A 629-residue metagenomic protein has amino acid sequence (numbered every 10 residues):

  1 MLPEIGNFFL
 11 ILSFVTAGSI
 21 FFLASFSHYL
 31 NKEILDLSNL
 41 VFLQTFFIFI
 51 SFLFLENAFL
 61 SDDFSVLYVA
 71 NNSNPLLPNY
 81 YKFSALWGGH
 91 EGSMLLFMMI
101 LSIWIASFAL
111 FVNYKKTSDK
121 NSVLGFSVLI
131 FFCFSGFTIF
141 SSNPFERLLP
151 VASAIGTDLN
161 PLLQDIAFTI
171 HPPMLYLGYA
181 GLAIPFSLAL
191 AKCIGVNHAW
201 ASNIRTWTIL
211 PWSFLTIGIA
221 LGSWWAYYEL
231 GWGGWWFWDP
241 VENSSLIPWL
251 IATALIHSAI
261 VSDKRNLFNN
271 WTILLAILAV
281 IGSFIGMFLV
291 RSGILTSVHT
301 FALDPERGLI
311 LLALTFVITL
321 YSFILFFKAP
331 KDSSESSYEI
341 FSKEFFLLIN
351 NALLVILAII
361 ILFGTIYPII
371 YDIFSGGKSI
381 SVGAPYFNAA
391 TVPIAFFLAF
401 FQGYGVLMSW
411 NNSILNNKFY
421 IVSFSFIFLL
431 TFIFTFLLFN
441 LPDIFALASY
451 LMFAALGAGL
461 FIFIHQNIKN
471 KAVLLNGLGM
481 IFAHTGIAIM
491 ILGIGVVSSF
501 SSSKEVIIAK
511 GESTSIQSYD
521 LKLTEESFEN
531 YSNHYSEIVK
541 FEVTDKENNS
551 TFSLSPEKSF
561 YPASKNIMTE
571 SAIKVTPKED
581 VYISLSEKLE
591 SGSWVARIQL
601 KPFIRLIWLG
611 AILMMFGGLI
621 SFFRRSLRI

Functional and structural regions predicted by a protein language model:
M1-F9, K32-L35, N57-E91, N143-P172 (+9 more regions): Membrane-interface interhelical loops and short amphipathic "cap" helices that link adjacent transmembrane segments
M1-L30, I50, P240-I247, A276 (+4 more regions): Contiguous transmembrane helix-bundle modules in multi-pass membrane proteins
I11-G18, F22, H28, S93-F132 (+2 more regions): A conserved hydrophobic secondary-structure block that centers on an alpha-helix together with its immediately flanking
S13-H28, L43-F52, L77-Y81, F97-N113 (+5 more regions): Central hydrophobic cores of alpha-helical transmembrane segments in multi-pass inner-membrane proteins across all
Y29-I48, S107-F131, I194-S213, V261-I277 (+4 more regions): Membrane-interfacial loop-to-helix junctions in multi-pass inner-membrane proteins
F46, I50-F54, W207-Y228, W232: Small-polar-interrupted transmembrane alpha-helices in polytopic inner-membrane proteins
I48-A70, L77, S84-A109, F137-R147 (+5 more regions): Transmembrane-helix bundle segments that line or gate the permeation/cavity pathway in multi-pass membrane proteins
F424, F428, A488-S626: Accessory, solvent-exposed terminal regions and/or long lumenal/extracellular loops of proteins
